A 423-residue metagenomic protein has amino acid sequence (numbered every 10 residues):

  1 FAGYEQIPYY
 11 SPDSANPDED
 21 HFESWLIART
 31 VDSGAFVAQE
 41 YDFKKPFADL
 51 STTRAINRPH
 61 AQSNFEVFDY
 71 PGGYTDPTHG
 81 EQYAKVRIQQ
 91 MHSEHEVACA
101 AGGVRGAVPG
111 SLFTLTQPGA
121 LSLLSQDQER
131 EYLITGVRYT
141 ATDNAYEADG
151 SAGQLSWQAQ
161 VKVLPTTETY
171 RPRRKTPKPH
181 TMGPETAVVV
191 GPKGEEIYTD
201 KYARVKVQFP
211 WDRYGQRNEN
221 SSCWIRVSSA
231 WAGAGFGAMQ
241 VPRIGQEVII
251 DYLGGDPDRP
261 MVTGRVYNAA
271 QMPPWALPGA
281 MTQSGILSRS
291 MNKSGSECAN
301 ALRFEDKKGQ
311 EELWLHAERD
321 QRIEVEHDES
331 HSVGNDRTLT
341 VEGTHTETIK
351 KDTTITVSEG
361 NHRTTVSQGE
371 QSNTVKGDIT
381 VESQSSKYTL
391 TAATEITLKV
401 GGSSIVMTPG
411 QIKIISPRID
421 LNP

Functional and structural regions predicted by a protein language model:
F1, F68, F113, T181-V400 (+1 more regions): Structural signature for extended repeat/solenoid scaffolds and their inter-repeat hinge/linker regions, spanning
F1-T167: Extended, domain-scale alpha-helical bundle/helix-rich regions
E23-A28, S151-A152, T176-K178, E195-E196 (+1 more regions): A generic local secondary-structure boundary/capping motif
K45-P46, Y214, K293, L421: Short, acidic Gly/Pro/Ser/Thr-rich loop/turn segments
L50, A159, Y198-T199, E311-L315 (+2 more regions): Short, well-ordered strand-loop elements centered on a beta-strand within folded domains, enriched for acidic residues
T167-G183: Short boundary/loop segments of OB/S1/cold-shock single-stranded nucleic-acid-binding domains
L398, S404-Q411, I415-P423: Extended, low-complexity amphipathic alpha-helical repeat segments
